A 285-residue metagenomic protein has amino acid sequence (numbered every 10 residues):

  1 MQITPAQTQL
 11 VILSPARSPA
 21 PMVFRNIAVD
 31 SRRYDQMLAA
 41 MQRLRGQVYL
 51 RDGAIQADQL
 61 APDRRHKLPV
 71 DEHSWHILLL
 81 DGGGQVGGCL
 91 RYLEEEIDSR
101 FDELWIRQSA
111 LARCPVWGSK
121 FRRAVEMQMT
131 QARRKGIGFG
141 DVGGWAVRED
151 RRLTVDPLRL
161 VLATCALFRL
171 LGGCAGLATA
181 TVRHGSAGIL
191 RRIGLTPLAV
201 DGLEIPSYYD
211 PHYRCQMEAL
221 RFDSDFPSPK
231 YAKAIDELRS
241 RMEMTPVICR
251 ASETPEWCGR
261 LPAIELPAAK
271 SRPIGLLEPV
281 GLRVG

Functional and structural regions predicted by a protein language model:
I3-D63, H76-V86, E94-I97: Short amphipathic alpha-helix that is part of the acyltransferase structural core
R17-Q36, A61-D63, L158-G172, E237 (+2 more regions): C-terminal/domain-terminus segments
K67-E72: Short loop/turn motifs at secondary-structure junctions and domain boundaries
D81-G83, E94-E96, G144-A146, V182 (+1 more regions): Short, flexible loop/turn elements at secondary-structure junctions
G87-G88, A199: A structural microfeature
Y92-I97, T130, R134: Acetyl-CoA-dependent GNAT
D102-M217, R221: Acyl-donor binding region in acyl/amide transferases
R192-P279: Charge-rich, low-complexity intrinsically disordered segments
